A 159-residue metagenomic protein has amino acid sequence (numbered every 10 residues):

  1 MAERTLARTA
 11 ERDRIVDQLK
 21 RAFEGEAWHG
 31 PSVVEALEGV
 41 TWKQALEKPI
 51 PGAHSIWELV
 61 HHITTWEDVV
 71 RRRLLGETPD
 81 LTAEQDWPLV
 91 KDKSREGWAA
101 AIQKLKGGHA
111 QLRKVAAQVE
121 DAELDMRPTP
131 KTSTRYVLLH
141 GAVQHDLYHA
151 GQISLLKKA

Functional and structural regions predicted by a protein language model:
A2-G30, V34-L37, W42-P88, R127-A159: Short, contiguous alpha-helical
V90-M126, V137-A142: Acidic/histidine-rich alpha-helical segments that form the ligand environment of transition-metal centers
